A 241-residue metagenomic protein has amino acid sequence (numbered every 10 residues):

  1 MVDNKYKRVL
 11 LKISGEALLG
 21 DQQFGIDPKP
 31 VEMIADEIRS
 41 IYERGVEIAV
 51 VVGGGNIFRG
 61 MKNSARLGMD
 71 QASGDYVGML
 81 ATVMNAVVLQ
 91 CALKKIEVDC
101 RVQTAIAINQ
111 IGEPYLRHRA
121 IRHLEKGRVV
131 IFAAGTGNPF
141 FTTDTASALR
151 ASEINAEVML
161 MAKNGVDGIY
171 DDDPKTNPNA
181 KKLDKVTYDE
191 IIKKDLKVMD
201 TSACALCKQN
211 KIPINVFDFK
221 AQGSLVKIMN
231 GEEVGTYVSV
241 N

Functional and structural regions predicted by a protein language model:
M1-N241: C-terminal catalytic "cap/lid" subdomain
